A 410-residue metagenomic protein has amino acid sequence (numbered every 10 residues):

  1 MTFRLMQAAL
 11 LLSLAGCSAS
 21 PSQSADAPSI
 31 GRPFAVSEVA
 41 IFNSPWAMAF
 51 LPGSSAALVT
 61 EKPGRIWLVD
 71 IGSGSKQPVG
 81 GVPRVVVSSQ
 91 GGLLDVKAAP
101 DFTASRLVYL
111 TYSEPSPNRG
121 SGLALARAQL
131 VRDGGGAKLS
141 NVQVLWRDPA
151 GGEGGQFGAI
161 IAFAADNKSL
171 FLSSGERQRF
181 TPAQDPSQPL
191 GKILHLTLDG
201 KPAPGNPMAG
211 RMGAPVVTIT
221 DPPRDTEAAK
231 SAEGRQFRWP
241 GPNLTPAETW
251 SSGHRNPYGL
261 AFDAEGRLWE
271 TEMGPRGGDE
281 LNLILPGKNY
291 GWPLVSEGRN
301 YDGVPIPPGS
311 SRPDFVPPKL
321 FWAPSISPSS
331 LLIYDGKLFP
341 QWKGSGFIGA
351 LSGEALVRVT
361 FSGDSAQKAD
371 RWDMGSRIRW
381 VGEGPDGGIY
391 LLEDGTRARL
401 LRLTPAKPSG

Functional and structural regions predicted by a protein language model:
M1-R4: Positively charged n-region of N-terminal signal peptides that target proteins for export
M6-G16: Bacterial N-terminal signal peptides
C17-T181, G259-A261, R267-G274, P324-D364 (+1 more regions): Acidic, Gly/Ser/Thr-rich repeat motifs that build Ca2+-stabilized beta-propeller blades
A25-S29, G91-L93, D101-T103, A124 (+4 more regions): Beta-propeller domain segments
I41, G154, G253-H254, M374: Amphipathic coiled-coil/heptad-repeat helices and related helical stalk/stem segments that mediate oligomerization
E114, V144-A150, A209-V216, G298 (+1 more regions): Short, solvent-exposed aromatic-acidic interface loops
I378-W380: Repeated scaffold domains used in trafficking and secretory/extracellular systems, primarily beta-propellers
